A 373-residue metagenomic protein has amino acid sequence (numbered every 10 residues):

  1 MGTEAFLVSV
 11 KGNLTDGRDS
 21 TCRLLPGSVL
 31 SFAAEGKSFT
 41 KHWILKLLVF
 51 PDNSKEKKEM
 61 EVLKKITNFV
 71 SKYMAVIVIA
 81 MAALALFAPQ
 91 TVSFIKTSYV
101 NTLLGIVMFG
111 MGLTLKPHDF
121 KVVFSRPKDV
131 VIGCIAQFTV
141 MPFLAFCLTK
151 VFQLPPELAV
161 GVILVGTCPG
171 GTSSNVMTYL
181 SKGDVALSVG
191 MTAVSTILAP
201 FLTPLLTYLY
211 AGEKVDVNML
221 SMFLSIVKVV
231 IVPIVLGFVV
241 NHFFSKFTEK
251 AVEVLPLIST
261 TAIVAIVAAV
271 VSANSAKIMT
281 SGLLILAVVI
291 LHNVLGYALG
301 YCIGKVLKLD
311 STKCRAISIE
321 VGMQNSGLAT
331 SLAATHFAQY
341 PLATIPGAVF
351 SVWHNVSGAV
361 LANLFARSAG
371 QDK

Functional and structural regions predicted by a protein language model:
A5-F6: N-terminal chloroplast transit peptides
N13, K37, K46-L47, P51-K373: Alpha-helical transmembrane segments of multi-pass small-molecule/ion transporters
L30: Family-specific functional microsites
